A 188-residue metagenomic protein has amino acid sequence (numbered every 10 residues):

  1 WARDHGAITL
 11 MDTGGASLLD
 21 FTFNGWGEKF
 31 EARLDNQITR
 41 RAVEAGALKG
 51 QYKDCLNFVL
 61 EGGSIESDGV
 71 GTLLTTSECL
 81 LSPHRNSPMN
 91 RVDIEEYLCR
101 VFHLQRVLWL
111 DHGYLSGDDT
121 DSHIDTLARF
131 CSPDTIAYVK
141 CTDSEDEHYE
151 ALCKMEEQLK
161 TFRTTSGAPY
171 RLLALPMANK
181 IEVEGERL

Functional and structural regions predicted by a protein language model:
W1-L188: The feature marks the mature, well-folded catalytic cores of soluble enzymes
